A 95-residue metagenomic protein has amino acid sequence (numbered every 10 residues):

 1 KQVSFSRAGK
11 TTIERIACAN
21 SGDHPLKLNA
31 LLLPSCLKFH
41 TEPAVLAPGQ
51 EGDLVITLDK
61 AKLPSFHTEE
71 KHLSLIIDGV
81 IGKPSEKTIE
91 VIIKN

Functional and structural regions predicted by a protein language model:
K1-S21, P43, I93-N95: Beta-sheet-dominated interaction scaffolds and their linkers
T11, E51, T68-H72: Extracellular Ig-like/FN3 beta-sandwich strand-entry sites
E14, L26, S85-I89: Short beta-strand segments
C18-N20, L32, K60, G79-I81: Non-cytosolic beta-sheet module surface loops
S21-V55: Surface-exposed binding patches on compact interaction domains or structured appendages
L54-P64: Short, hydrophobic beta-strand segments
L63-N95: Terminal connector regions
